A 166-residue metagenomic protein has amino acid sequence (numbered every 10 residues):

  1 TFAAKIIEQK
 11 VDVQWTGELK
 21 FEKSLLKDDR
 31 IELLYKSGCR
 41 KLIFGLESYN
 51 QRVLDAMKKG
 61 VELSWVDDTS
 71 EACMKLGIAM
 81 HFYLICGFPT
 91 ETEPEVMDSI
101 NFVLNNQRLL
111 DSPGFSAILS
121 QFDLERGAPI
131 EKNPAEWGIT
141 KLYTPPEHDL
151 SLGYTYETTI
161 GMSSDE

Functional and structural regions predicted by a protein language model:
T1-M80, E91: Conserved SAM/AdoMet-binding glycine-rich loop
I7, N105-G114: Alpha-helix termini
V11, I78-Y83, S99-I100, E147-Y156: Short acidic (Asp/Glu) and glycine-rich catalytic loops that position anionic groups and cofactors
G17, F82-L84, L119: Structural beta-sheet core signal
L26, W65, E95-D98, E166: Soluble or luminal CAZymes and related metallo-dependent hydrolases
D29-R30, P89-N106, E131: Catalytic cores of alpha/beta
F44, F82, V103, A117: Hydrophobic, well-ordered secondary-structure elements that form the walls of internal hydrophobic environments
R52-M57, C86-P94, L110-D165: Flexible glycine/acidic-rich beta-alpha junction loops that bind and position SAM and/or redox cofactors in anaerobic
